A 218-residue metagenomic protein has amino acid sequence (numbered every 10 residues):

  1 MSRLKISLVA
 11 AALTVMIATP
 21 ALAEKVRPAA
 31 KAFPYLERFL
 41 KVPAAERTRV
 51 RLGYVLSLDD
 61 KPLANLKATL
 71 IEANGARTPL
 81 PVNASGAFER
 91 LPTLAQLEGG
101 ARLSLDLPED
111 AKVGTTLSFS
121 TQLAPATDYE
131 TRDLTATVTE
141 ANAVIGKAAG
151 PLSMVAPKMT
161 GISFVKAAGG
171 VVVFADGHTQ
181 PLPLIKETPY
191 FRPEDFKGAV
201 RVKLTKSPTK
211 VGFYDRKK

Functional and structural regions predicted by a protein language model:
M1-V9: Bacterial N-terminal signal peptides that target proteins for export
A10-M16: Bacterial N-terminal signal peptides
A18-P20: N-terminal signal peptide c-region/cleavage motif recognized by signal peptidases
L22-E98: N-terminal Sec/ER secretory leader and immediately downstream segment of secreted/extracellular precursors
E24-L58, T127-S163: Extracellular ectodomain segments of secreted/surface proteins
P79-A84, T116, L182-L184: Short amphipathic beta-strand/extended segments with alternating polar/hydrophobic composition
A84-P151: Surface-exposed, polar helix/loop patches in the mature regions of secreted/periplasmic/lumenal proteins that form
A141-K218: Glycine-rich, aromatic-bearing surface loops/beta-hairpins
